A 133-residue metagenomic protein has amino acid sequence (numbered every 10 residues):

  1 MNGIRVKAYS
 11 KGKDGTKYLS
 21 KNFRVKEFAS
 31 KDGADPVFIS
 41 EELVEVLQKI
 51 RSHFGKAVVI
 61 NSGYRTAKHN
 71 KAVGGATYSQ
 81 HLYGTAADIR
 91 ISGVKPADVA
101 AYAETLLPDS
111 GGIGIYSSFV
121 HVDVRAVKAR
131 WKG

Functional and structural regions predicted by a protein language model:
M1-H53, S117, R125-K128, K132-G133: Extracytoplasmic cell-surface/polysaccharide-interacting catalytic and binding patches
A8-K11, A29, V59, N70 (+2 more regions): Compositionally biased, low-complexity repeat tracts
K26, S62, A67, K71 (+3 more regions): Flexible, active-site-adjacent loop/turn segments at secondary-structure boundaries
K31-G33, V58-Y64, S92-P96: N-terminal start-of-chain detector that recognizes signal peptides and the immediate post-cleavage beginning
I39-V46, K56, H69, T85 (+2 more regions): Amphipathic alpha-helical interface surfaces
V44-G74: Extended, low-complexity, intrinsically disordered C-terminal regulatory tails of eukaryotic serine/threonine kinases
Y78-G133: Catalytic cores and adjacent binding grooves of peptidoglycan-active enzymes
